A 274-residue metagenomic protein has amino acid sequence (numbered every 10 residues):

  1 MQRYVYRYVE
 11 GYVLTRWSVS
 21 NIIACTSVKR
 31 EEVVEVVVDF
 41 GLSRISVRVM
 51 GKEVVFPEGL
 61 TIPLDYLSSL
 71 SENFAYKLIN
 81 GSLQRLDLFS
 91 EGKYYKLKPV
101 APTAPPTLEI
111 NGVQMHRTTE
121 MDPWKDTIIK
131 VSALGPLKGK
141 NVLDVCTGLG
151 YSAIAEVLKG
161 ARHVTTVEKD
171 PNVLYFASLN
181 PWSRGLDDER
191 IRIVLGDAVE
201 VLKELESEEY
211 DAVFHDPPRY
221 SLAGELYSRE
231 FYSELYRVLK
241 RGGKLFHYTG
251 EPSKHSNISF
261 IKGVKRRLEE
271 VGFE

Functional and structural regions predicted by a protein language model:
Q2-A101: N-terminal auxiliary segments of SAM/dcSAM-dependent transferases
M121-G139: Conserved alpha-helix/loop element of class I SAM-dependent methyltransferases that forms part of the SAM/SAH-binding
L137-G148: Conserved class I S-adenosyl-L-methionine
L149-A161: Conserved SAM-binding loop of SAM-dependent methyltransferases across substrates and taxa, primarily the Class I
V167-E206: S-adenosyl-L-methionine
Y227-R241: A short glycine-rich, Lys/Arg-flanked "PGG" loop and its adjoining helix->strand segment in the class I
G242-G250: Conserved beta-strand signature within the Rossmann-like core of class I S-adenosyl-L-methionine
N257-E274: Conserved Class I S-adenosyl-L-methionine
